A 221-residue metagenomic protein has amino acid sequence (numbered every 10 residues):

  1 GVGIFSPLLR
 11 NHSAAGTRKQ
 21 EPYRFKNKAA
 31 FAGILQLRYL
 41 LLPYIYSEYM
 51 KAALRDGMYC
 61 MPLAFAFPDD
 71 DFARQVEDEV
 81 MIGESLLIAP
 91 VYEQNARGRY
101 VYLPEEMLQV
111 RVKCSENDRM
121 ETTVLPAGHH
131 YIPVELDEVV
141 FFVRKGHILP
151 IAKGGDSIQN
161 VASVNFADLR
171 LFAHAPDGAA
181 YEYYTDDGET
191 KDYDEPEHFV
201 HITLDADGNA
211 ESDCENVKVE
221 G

Functional and structural regions predicted by a protein language model:
G1-E220: Catalytic core of carbohydrate-active enzymes
